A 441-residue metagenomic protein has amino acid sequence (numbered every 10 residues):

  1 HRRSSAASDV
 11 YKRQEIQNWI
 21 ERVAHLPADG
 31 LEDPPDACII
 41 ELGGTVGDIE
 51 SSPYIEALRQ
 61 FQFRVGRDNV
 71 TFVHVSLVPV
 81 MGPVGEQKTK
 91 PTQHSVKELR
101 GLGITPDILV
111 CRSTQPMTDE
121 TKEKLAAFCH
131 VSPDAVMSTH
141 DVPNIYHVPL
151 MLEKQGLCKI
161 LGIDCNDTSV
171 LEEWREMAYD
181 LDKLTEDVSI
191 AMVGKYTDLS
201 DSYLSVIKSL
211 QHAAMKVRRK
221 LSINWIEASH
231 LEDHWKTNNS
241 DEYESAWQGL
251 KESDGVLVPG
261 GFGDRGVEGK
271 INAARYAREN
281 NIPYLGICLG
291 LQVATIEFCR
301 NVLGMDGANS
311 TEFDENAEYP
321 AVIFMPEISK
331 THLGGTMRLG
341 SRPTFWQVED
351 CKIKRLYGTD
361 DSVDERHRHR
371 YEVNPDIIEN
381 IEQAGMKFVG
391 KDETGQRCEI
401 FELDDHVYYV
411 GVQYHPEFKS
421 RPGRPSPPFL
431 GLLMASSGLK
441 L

Functional and structural regions predicted by a protein language model:
H1-A7, Y11: Single conserved hydrophobic/aromatic residue that forms the stacking wall/gate of nucleotide- or nucleobase-binding
S4, E32, W247-E252: A short, aliphatic-rich alpha-helical micro-motif
A24, P53, Q62-F63, N69-N166 (+1 more regions): Internal gly/pro-rich beta-alpha loop/helix module that stabilizes soluble enzyme cofactors or their anionic handles
P34-C38, V70-T71: Loop/turn-to-beta-strand initiation segments
D36, L102-L109, Y276-P283, D361: Short, surface-exposed connector motifs at secondary-structure boundaries
V46-Y54, V84-G85, D201-L204, G261-N272 (+1 more regions): Glycine/threonine-rich flexible loop motifs
I145-I207, Q211-R218, S222-N238, W247 (+2 more regions): Acyltransferase
G249-F345, D350-K352, Y414-P416, P422 (+1 more regions): Cysteine-nucleophile active-site neighborhood
